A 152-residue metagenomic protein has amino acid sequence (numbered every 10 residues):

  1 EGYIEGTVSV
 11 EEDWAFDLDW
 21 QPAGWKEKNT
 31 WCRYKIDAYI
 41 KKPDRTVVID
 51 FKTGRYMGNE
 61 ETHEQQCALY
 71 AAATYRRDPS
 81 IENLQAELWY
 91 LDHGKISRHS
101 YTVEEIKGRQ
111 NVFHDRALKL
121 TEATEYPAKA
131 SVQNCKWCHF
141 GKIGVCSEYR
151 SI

Functional and structural regions predicted by a protein language model:
E1-V48, Y56, P79-Q85: Catalytic cores of nuclease domains that cleave nucleic-acid phosphodiester backbones
D17-W20, K28, E60-E61, A72-I152: Metal-dependent nuclease catalytic regions and adjoining charged, substrate-binding loops involved in nucleic-acid end
I36, A68-A71: Short, well-ordered alpha-helical packing segments
H63-Q66: Short, conserved glycine- and acidic-residue-centered signature motifs in active-site or ligand-binding loops
